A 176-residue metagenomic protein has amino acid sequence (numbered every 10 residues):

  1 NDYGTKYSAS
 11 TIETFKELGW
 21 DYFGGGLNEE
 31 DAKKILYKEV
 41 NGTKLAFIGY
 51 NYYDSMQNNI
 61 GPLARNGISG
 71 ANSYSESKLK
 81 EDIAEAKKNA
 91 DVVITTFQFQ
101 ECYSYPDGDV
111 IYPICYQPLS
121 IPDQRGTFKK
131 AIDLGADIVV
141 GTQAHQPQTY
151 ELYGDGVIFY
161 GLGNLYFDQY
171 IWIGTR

Functional and structural regions predicted by a protein language model:
N1-R176: Acidic, metal/ion-coordinating pockets
